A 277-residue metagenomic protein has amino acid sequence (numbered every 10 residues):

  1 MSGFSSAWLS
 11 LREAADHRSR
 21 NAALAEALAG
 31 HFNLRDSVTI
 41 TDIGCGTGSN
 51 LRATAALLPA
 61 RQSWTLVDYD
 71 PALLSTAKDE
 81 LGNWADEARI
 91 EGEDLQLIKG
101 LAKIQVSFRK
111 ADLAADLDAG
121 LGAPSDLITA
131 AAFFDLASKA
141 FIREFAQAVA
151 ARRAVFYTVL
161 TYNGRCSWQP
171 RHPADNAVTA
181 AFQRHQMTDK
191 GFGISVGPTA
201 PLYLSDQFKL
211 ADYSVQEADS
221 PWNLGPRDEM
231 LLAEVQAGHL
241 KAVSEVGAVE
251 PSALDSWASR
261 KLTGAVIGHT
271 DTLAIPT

Functional and structural regions predicted by a protein language model:
M1-R35, T47: Class I SAM-dependent methyltransferase Rossmann-like catalytic core, especially the SAM/SAH-binding loop
G44: Conserved S-adenosyl-L-methionine
G48-R52: Glycine-rich SAM-binding Motif I of class I
A55-D116: Class I SAM-dependent methyltransferase SAM/SAH-binding core
T129: A conserved beta-strand element that flanks and buttresses the S-adenosyl-L-methionine
L136-V149: A short, conserved alpha-helix within the catalytic core of class I
A154-D219: Conserved catalytic/acceptor-binding region of the Class I
Q216-K261: C-terminal helical/coil "lid" or tail adjacent to the Rossmann-like core of SAM-dependent
